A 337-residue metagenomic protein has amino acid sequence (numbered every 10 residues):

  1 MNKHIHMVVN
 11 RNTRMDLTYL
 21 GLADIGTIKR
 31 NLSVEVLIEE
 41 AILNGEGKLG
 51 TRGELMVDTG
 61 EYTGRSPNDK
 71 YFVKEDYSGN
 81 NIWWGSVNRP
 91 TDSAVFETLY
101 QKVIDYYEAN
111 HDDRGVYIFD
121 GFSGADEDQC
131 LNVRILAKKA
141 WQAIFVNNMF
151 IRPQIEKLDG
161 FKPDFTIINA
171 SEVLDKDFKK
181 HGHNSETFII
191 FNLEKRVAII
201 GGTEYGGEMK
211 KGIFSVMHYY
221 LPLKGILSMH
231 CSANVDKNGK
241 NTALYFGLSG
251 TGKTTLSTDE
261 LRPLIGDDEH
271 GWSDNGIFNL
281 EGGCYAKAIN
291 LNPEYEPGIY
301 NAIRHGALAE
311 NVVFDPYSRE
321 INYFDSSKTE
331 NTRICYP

Functional and structural regions predicted by a protein language model:
M1-D159: N-terminal accessory targeting/assembly segments
K3-G53, E61-Y62, P222, H230-L248 (+2 more regions): Glycine-rich, often acidic-flanked micro-motifs that create phosphate/phosphodiester-binding or positioning elements
K3-I5, T13, R152-L158, D164 (+4 more regions): Ligand-binding pocket scaffold of soluble enzyme catalytic domains
V57, F119, A198-G201, N279-L280 (+1 more regions): Short hydrophobic-aromatic micro-motifs
Y106, S215-Y220, D259-P263: Generic, well-ordered alpha-helical scaffold segments in large soluble proteins
D112-D120, L223-S228, L264-I265: Short secondary-structure capping/junction motifs at helix and strand boundaries
F161-L223: Charged, amphipathic alpha-helical linker segments immediately N-terminal to NTP-binding catalytic cores
T251-K253: Conserved glycine(s) of the Walker
